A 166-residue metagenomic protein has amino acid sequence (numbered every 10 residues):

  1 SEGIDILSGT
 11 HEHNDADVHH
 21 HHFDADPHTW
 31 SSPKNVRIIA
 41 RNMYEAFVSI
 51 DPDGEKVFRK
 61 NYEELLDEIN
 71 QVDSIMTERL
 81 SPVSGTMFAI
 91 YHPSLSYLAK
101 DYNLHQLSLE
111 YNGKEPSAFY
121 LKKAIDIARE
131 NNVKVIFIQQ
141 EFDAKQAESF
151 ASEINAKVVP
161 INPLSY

Functional and structural regions predicted by a protein language model:
S1-Y166: Extracytoplasmic metal-acquisition and chelation regions
